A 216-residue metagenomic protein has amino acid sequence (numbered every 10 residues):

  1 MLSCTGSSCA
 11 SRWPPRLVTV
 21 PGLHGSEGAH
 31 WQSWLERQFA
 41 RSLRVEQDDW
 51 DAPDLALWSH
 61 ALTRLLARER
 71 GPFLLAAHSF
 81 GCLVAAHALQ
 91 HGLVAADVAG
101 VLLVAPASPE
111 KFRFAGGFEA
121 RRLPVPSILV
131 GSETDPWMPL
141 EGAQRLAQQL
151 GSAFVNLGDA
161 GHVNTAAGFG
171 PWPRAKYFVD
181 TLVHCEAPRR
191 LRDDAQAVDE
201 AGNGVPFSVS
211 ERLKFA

Functional and structural regions predicted by a protein language model:
L2, S11-G71, P188-N203, F207 (+1 more regions): Active-site catalytic motif of lipid deacylating hydrolases and related acyltransferases
G25-S26, E110, E133-M138: Acidic catalytic loop of the alpha/beta-hydrolase fold
E36, E133, M138-A153: Conserved loop-alpha-helix segment in the C-terminal half of the alpha/beta-hydrolase fold that carries the catalytic
R41-L43, Q148-N164: Catalytic histidine neighborhood in serine/cysteine hydrolases with alpha/beta-hydrolase-type architecture
L57, T165-V179: Post-His helix in hydrolase/transferase enzymes
L75-A86: Gly/Ala-rich beta-loop-alpha elbow adjacent to hydrolase catalytic centers
A95-P109, P126: A conserved short beta-strand
L123-P124, I128-G131, D135: Short beta-strand/loop motif that positions the catalytic acidic residue of the alpha/beta-hydrolase fold
